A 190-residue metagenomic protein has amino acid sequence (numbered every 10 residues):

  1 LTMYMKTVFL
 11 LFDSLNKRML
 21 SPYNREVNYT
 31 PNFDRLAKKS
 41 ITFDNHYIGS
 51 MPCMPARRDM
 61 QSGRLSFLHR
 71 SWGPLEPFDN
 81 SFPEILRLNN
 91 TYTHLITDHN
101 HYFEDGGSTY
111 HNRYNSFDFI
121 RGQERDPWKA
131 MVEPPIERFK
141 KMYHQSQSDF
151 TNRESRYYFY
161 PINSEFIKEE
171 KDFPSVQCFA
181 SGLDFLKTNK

Functional and structural regions predicted by a protein language model:
M3-I41, S50: Active-site-proximal N-terminal segment of extracellular/periplasmic enzymes that hydrolyze or transfer
L11-S14, N89-T93, F179-F185, N189-K190: Conserved beta-strand->loop/alpha-helix structural units within folded catalytic cores of enzymes with alpha/beta
E26-Y29, I48, G73-N80: A short beta-strand-to-alpha-helix junction
N32, P55, D59, S81 (+2 more regions): Alpha-helical elements of Rossmann-like donor-binding domains used by nucleotide-donor carbohydrate transfer enzymes
I41-I48, Y92-D98: Conserved S-adenosyl-L-methionine
H46-R58: Short, surface-exposed acidic-centric catalytic microdomains
R57-K168: Catalytic-site neighborhoods of secreted/periplasmic enzymes that process anionic sulfate/phosphate groups
P161-K190: A hydrophobic, helix-centered structural microdomain
